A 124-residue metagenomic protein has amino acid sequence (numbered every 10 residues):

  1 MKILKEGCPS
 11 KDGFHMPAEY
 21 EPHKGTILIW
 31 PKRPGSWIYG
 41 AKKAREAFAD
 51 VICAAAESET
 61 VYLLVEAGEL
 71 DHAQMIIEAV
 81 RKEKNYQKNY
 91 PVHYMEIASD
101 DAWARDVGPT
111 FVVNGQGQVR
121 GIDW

Functional and structural regions predicted by a protein language model:
M1-W124: Histidine/cysteine-enriched polar flanking segments
